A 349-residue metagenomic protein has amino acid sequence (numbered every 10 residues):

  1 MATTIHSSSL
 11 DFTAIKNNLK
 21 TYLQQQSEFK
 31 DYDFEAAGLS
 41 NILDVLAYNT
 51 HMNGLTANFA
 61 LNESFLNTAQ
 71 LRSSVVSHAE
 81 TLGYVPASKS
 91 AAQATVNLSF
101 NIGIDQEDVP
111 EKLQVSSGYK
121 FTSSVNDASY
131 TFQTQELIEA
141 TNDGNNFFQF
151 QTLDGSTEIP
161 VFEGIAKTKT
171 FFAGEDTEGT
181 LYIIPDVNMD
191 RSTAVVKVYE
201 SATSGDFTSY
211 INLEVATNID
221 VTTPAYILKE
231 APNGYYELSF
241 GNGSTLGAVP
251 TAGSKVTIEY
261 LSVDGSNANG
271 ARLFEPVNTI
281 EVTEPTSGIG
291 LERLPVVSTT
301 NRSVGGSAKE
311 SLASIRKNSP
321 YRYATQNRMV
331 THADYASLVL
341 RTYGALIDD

Functional and structural regions predicted by a protein language model:
M1-D349: Signature of Asx- and small-polar-rich beta-strand/turn repeats characteristic of beta-solenoid architectures
